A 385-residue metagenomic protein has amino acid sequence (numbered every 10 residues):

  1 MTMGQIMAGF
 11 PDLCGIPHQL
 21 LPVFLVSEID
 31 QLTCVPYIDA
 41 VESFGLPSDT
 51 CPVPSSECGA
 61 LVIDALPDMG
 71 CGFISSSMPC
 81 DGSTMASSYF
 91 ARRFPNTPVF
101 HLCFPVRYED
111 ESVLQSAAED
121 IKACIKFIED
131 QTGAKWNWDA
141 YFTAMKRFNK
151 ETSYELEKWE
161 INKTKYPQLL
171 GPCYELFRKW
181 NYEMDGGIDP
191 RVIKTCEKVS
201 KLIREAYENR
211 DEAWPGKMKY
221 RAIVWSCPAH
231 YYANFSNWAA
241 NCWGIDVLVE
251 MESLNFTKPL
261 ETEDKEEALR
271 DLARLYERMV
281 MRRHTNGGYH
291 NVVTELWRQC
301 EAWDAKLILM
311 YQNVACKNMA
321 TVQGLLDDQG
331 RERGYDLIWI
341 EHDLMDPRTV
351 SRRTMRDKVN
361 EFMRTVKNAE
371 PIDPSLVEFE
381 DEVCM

Functional and structural regions predicted by a protein language model:
M1-C71, M78, S87: An N-terminal, globular interaction/scaffold subdomain
M1-Q5, S77-S83, W225-Y232, V314-T321: Gly/Ser/Thr-rich loops at beta-strand to alpha-helix junctions that form or flank small-molecule/cofactor-binding
I6-P36, I223-W297, E301: Redox- and metal-dependent alpha/beta enzyme cores, enriched for Fe-S-associated oxidoreductases and cofactor-handling
L46-P67, K126-K146, L275-T294, E301 (+1 more regions): Extended, charge-rich low-complexity interaction segments
C51, G59, I63-N162: Internal, well-ordered alpha/beta segment that forms a basic, Gly-enriched binding/recognition surface
G70-C71, C300, D304-M310: Proline-aspartate-enriched helix->loop->beta-strand connector
A118, K122, K126-P259, T285: A charged, amphipathic alpha-helical module
D327, R331, L337-V383: C-terminal regions of proteins
